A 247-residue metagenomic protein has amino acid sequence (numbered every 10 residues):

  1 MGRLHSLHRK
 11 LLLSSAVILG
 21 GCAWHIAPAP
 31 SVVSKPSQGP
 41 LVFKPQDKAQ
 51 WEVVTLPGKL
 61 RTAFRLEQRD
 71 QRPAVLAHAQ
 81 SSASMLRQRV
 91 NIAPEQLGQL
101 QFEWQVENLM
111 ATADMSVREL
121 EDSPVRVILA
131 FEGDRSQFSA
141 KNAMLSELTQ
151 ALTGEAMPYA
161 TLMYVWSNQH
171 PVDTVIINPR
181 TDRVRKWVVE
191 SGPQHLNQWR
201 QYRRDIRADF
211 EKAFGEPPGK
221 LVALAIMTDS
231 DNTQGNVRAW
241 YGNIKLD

Functional and structural regions predicted by a protein language model:
G2-L12: Bacterial N-terminal signal peptides that target proteins for export
A23-G58, A140-E147: Extracellular carbohydrate-recognition regions
F64-M85: Short carbohydrate-recognition loop motifs
R89-L100, P193-L196: Extracellular/lumenal carbohydrate-interaction signature centered on repeated Trp-anchored short motifs
R118-V125: Short coil-to-beta strand junction motifs in C2/discoidin
D122, E132-R180: Extracellular/luminal beta-rich ligand-recognition and adhesion surfaces characterized by aromatic-Gly/Pro-enriched
V125-V127, D182-G192, L196-Q234: Extracellular beta-strand ligand-recognition surfaces/modules
V127-L129, A239-D247: Exposed low-complexity, polar/acidic, P/S/T/G-rich flexible segments that act as propeptides, protease-susceptible
